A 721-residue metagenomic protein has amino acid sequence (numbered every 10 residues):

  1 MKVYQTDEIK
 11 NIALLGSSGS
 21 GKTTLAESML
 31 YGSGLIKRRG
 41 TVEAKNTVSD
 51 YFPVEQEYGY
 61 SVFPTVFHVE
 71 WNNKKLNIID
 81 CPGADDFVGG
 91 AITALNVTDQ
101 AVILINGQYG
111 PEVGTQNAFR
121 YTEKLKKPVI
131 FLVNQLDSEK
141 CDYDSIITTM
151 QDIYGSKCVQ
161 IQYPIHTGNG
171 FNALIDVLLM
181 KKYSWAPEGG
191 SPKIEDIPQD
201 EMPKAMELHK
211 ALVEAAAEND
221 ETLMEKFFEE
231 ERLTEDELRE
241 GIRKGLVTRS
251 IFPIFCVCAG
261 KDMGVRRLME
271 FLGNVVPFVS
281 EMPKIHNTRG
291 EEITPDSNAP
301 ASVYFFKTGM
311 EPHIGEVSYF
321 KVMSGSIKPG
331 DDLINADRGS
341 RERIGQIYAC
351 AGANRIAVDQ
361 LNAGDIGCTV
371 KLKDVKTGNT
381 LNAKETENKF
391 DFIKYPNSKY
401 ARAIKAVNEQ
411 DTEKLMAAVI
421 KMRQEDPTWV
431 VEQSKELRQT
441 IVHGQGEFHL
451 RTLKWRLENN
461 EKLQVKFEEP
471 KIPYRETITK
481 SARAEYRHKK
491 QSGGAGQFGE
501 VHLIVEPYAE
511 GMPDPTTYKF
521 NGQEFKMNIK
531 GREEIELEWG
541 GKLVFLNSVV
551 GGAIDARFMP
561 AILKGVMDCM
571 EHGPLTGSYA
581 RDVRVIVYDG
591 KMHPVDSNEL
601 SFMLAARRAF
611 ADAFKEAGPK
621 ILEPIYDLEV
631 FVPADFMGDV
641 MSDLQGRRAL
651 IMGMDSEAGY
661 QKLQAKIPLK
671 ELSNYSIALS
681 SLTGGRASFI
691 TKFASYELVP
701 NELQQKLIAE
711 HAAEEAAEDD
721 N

Functional and structural regions predicted by a protein language model:
M1-I105, Y109-P111, K204: P-loop NTPase switch module centered on the Walker A-proximal segment
M1-S20, G107-P312, G367: P-loop NTPase catalytic nucleotide-binding module
T6-I9, T23, K45-N46, G59-F63 (+27 more regions): Amphipathic alpha-helical transducer elements in NTP-driven molecular machines
N46, N72-L76, N96-V102, A216-K226 (+2 more regions): Gly-rich Lys/Arg/Thr-decorated short loops/hinges at beta-loop-alpha junctions or inter-strand turns that position
F52-E57, L76-D86, I103-G110, Q135-S138 (+4 more regions): Flexible beta-alpha connector loops of hexameric P-loop NTPases
N73-K75, T98-I103, K126-L132, T248-P253 (+3 more regions): Short, surface-exposed connector motifs at secondary-structure boundaries
I78-D80, F255-C256, V442-H443: Short hydrophobic beta-strand that contains or immediately precedes a catalytic carboxylate
I147-T149, C158-Q160, P164, G168 (+2 more regions): Accessory interaction regions appended to the cores of large information-processing enzymes
